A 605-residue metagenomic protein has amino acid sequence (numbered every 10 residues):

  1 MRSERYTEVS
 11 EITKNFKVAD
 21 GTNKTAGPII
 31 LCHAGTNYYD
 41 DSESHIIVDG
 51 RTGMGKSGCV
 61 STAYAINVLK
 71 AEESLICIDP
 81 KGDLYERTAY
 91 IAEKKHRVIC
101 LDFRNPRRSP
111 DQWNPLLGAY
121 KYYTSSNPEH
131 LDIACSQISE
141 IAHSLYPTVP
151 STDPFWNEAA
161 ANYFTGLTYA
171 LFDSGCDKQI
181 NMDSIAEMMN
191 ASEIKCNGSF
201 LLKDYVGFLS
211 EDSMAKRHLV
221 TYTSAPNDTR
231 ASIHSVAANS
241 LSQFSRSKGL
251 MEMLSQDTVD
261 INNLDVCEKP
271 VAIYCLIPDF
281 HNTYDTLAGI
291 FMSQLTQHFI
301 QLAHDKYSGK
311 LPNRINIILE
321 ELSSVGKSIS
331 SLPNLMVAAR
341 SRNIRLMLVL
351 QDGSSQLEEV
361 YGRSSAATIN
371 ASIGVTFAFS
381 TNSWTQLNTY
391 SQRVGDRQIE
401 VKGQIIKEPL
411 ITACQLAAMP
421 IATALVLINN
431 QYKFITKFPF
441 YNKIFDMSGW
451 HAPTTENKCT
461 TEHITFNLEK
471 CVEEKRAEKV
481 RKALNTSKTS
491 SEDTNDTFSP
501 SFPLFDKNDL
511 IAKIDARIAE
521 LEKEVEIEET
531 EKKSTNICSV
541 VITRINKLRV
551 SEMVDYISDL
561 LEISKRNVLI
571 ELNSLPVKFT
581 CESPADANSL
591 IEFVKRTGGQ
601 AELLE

Functional and structural regions predicted by a protein language model:
R2-Y6, S10, A19-N23, I29 (+7 more regions): P-loop NTPase motor domains
H45, L387, V554: Generic structural marker for isolated residues within well-ordered, non-membrane alpha-helices of soluble domains
E73-I78, V98-D102, R345-L350, T376-S380 (+2 more regions): Short hydrophobic alpha-helical runs that function as membrane-insertion/retention elements
L84-E86, L387, V550, A587: Short, well-ordered alpha-helical microsegments
M336-N429: Conserved ATP-driven motor cores of ASCE-family P-loop NTPases powering translocation/secretion/packaging/pilus
F434-F440: Short amphipathic beta-strand/extended segments with alternating polar/hydrophobic composition
F498-E605: Short, amphipathic alpha-helical interaction segments embedded in low-complexity terminal/linker regions of eukaryotic
